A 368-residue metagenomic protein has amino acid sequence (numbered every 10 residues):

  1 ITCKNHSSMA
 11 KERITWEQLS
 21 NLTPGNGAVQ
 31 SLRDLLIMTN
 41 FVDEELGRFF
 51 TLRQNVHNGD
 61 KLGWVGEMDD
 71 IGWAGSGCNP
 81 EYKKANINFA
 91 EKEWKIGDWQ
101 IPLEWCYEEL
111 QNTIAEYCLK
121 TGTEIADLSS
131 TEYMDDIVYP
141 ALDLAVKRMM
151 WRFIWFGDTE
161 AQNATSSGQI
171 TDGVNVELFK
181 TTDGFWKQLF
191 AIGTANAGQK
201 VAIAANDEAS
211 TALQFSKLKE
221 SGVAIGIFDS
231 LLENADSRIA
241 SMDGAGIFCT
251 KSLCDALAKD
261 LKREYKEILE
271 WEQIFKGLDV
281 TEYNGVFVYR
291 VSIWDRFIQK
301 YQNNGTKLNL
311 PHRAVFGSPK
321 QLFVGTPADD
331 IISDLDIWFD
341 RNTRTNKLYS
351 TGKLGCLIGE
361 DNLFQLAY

Functional and structural regions predicted by a protein language model:
I1-S8: Short, Lys/Arg-enriched N-terminal segments with co-localized hydrophobic residues within the first ~10-30 amino acids
A10-N55, A126, G173-S230, D255-Y368: Sequence/fold signature of self-assembling virion shell proteins
D34-L119, E177-K180: Assembly/oligomerization interface modules of large self-assembling protein complexes
L103-I137, I154, E160, T165: Short acidic, glycine/Ser/Thr-rich loop/turn "cap" segments at secondary-structure junctions
T113, W151, A256-K259: Short helix/loop capping segments that flank catalytic or ligand/cofactor-binding pockets
W151-L178: Short, glycine/acidic-rich hinge or "gate" loops at secondary-structure transitions that mediate conformational
D236-Y265: Elongated scaffolding segments in large macromolecular assemblies, built predominantly from amphipathic alpha-helices
